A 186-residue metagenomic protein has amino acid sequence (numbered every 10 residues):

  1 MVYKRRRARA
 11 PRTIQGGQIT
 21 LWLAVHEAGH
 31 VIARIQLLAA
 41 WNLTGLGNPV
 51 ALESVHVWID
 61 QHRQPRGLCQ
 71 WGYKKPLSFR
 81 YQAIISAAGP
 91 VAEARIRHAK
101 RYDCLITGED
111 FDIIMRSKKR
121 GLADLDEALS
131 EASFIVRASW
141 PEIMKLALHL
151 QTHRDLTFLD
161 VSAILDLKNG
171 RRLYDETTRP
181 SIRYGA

Functional and structural regions predicted by a protein language model:
V2-A186: Soluble catalytic regions of large protease machineries
